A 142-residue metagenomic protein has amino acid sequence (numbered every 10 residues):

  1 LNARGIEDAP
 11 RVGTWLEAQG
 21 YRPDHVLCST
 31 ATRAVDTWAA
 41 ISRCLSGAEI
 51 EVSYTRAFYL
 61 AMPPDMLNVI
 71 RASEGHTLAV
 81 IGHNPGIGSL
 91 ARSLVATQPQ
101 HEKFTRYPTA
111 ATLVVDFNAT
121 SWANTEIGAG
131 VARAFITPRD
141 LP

Functional and structural regions predicted by a protein language model:
L1-R56, P64, P99, Y107-P108 (+1 more regions): Active-site-proximal alpha-helix that buttresses catalytic centers in soluble enzyme cores
A40-R43, L67-I70, S93-T97, A129-G130: Short, glycine/charged-enriched secondary-structure capping and boundary segments
A57-E74: Short phosphate-binding loop-to-helix
G75-G82: Generic beta-sheet signal
A79, S89-F104: Flexible, glycine-rich active-site loops centered on histidine and acidic residues that chelate a metal or position
Q98-R133: Domain-level recognition of soluble alpha/beta enzyme cores, biased toward histidine phosphatases/phosphomutases
A134-P142: Short, cationic low-complexity segments
